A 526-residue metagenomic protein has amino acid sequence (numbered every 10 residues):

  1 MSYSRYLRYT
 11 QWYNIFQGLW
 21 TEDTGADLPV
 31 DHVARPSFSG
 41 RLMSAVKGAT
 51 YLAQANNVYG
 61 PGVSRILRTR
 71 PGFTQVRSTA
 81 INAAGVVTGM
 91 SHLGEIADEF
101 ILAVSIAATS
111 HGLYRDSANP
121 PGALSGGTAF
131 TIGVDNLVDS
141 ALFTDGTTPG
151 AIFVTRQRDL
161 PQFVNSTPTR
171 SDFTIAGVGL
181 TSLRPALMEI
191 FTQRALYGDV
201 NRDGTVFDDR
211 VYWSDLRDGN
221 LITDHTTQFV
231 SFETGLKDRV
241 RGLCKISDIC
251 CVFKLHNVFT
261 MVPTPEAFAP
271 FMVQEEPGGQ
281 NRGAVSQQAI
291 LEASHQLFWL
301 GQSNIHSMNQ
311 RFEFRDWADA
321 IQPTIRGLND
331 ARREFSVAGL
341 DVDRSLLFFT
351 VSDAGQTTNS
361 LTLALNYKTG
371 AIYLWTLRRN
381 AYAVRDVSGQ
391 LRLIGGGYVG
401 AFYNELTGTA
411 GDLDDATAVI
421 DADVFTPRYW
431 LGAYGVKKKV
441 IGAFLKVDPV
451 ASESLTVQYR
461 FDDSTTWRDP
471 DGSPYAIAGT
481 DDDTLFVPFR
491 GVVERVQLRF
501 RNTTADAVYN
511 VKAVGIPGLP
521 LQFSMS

Functional and structural regions predicted by a protein language model:
M1-S125, I132-T148, N281-Q296, Q302-S526: Beta-sheet repeat architectures centered on beta-propellers
T74-V87, S91, G122-V138, R170-S336 (+1 more regions): Beta-propeller and closely related beta-pinwheel folds
E99-F100, G150, C244-S247: Membrane-entry segments of alpha-helical transmembrane domains in multi-pass membrane proteins
A103-A107, V154-Q157, Y197-V200, V252-K254 (+2 more regions): Conserved beta-strand positions in repeat-built beta-propeller and related beta-rich domains
G112, P161-Q162, F259, H306: WD40 beta-propeller blade core
G126, R156-D159, V164-D172, D199 (+3 more regions): Acidic/polar residues in short coil/turn loops that connect beta-strands within repeat-based beta-sheet scaffolds
V138-V178: Hydrophobic or amphipathic alpha-helical targeting/insertion segments
